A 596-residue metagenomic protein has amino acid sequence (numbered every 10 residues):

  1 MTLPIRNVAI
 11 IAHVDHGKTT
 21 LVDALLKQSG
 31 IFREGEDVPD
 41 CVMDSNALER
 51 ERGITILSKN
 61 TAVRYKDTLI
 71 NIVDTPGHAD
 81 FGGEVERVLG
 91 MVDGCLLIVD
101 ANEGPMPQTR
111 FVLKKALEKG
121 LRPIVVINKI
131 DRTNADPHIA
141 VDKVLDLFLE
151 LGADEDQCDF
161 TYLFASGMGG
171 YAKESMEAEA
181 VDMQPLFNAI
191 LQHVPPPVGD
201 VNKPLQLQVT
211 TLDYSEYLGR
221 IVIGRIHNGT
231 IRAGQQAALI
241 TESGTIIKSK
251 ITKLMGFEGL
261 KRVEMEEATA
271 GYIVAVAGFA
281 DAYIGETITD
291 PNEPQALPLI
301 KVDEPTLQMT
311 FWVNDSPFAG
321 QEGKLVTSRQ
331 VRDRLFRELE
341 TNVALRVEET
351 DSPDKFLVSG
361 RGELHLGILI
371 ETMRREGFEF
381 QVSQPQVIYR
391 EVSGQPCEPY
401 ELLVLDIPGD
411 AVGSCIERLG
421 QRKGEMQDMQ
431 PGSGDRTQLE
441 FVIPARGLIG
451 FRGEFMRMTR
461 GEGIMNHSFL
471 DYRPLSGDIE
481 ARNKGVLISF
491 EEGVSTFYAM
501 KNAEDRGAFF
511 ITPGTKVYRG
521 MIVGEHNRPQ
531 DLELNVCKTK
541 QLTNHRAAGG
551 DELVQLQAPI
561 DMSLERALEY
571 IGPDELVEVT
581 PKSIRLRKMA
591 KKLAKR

Functional and structural regions predicted by a protein language model:
M1-R596: Structural and coupling elements of P-loop NTPases
